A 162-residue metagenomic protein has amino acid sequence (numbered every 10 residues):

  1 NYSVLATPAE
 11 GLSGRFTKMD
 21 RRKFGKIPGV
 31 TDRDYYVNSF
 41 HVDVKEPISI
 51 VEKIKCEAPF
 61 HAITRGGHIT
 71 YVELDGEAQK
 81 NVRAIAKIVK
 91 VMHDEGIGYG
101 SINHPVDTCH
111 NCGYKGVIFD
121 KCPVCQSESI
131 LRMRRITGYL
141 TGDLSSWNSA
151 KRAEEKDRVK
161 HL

Functional and structural regions predicted by a protein language model:
N1-L162: Long, C-terminal-biased catalytic regions of enzyme "large/alpha" subunits
